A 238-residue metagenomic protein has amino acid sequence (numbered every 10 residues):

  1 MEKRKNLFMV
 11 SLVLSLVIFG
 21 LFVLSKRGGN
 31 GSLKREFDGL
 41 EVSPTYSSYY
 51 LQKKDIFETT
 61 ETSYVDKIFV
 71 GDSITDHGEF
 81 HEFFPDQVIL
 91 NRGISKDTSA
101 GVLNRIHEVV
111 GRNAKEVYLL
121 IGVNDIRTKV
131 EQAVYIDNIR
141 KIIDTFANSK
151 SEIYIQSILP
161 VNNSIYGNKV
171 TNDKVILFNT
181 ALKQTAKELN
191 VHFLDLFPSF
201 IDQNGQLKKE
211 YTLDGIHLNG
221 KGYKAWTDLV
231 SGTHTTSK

Functional and structural regions predicted by a protein language model:
M1-D66, T235: N-terminal secretory targeting modules
R35-K141: Conserved SGNH/GDSL esterase-like catalytic core that processes O-acyl groups on lipids and polysaccharides
V70-D72, Q156, L194: Active-site flanking residues adjacent to catalytic metal/cofactor-binding acidic residues
P85-Q87, S149, L189: Short, structured coil segments at secondary-structure junctions
K115, N148-E152, V191: A short helix->loop->beta-strand "cap" motif at the edges of active sites that frequently abuts
L120, Q156-S157: Alpha/beta-hydrolase-fold catalytic nucleophile elbow
D137, K141-N148, L177-Q184: Alpha-helical scaffolding segments of alpha/beta enzyme cores, especially the outer helices of TIM-barrel or partial
P160-K238: Catalytic His-Asp segment of secreted/periplasmic serine-dependent ester chemistry enzymes
